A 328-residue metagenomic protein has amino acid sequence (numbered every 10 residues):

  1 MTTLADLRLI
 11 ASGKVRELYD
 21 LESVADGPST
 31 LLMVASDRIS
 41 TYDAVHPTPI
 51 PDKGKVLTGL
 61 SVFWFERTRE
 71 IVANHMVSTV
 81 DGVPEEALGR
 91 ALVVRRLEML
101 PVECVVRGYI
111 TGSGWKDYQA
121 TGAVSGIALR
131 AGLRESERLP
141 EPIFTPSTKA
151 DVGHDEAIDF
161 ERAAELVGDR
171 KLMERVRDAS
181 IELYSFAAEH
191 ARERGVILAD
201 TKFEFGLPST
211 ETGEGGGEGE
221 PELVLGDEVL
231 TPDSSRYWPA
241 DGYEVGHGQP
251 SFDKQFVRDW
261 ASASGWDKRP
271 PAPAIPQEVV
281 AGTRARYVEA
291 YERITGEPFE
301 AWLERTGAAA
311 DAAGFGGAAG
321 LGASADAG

Functional and structural regions predicted by a protein language model:
M1-K149, D267-A274, E278-G316, G320 (+1 more regions): Active-site loop/lid in soluble adenylation, ligation, and acyl-transfer enzymes
K55, G59, K171, R175-D178 (+4 more regions): Generic recognition of stable, solvent-exposed alpha-helical segments in well-folded globular domains
R95-L97, E193-T201, G206, T283-R284: Short, active-site-adjacent segments that bind or coordinate small-molecule cofactors and metal centers
R138-R170: A short mid-domain helix/strand-loop element embedded in enzyme catalytic domains that forms or borders the active-site
G168-A199: A long amphipathic alpha-helix within ATP-dependent nucleotide-binding catalytic cores
A199, F203-Q255: Catalytic activation segment of kinase domains across protein kinase-like and atypical kinase folds
L230-E289: Surface-exposed, gly/pro-biased binding rims or lids
